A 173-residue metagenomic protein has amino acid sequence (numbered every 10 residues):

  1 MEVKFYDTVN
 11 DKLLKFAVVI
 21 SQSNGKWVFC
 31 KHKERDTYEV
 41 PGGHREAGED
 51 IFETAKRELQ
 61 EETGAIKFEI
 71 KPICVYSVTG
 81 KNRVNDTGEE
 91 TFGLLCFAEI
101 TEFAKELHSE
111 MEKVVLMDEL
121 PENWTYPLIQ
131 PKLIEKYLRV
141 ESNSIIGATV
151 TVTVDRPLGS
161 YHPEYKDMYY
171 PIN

Functional and structural regions predicted by a protein language model:
M1-V18: Acidic, metal-coordinating catalytic segment for phosphate/diphosphate chemistry, firing primarily on the Nudix
N10-L14, G88-E89, I146: A short catalytic or substrate-binding loop motif that flags glycine-/basic-rich loops and adjacent residues that bind
K15-A17, N24-W27, F92-G93: Short, surface-exposed beta-edge/turn micro-motifs
V19, P72, C96-A98, V150: A structural signal for short, well-ordered beta-strand segments
Q22-E61: Conserved Nudix-box catalytic region and its N-terminal flanking loop in Nudix hydrolases and closely related
R45-E69, Y76-K132: Unchanged
E135-R139: Glycine-rich, aromatic-bearing surface loops/beta-hairpins
S142-N173: Hydrophobic N-terminal alpha-helices or hydrophobic patches in metabolic proteins across all domains of life
